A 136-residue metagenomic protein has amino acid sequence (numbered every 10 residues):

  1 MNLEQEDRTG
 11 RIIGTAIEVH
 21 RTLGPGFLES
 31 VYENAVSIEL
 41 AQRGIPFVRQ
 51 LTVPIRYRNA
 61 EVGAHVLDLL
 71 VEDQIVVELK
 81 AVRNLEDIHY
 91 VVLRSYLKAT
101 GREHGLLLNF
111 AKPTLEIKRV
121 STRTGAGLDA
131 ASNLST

Functional and structural regions predicted by a protein language model:
M1-P46, L115, S121-T136: Solvent-exposed, charged helical/coil patches that constitute nucleic-acid or partner-interaction surfaces
L3-R11, N59-V71: Accessory recognition modules or surfaces
G24, F47, L67-R83, Y96: Conserved catalytic cores of phosphodiester-cleaving nucleases, focusing on short active-site segments
V31, A35, T52, L70 (+3 more regions): Anionic group-transfer/hydrolysis microenvironments
A35, Q42, V48, A64-V66 (+2 more regions): Short connector loops at helix/strand junctions that flank enzyme active sites, especially segments positioning acidic
A41-N59: A short acidic/basic microdomain associated with nuclease active sites
K80-S132: Nucleic-acid nuclease catalytic cores
